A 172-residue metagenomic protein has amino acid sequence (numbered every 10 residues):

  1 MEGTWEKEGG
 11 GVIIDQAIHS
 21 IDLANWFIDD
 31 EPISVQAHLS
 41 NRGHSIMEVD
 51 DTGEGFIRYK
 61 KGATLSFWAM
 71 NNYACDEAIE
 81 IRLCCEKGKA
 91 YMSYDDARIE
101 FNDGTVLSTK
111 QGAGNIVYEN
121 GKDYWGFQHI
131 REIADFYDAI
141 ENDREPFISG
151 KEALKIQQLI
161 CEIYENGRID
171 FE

Functional and structural regions predicted by a protein language model:
M1-I46: Predominantly a Rossmann-like dinucleotide-binding segment in NAD(P)-dependent oxidoreductases
G9-G11, N120-Y124, N142-P146: Active-site rim elements
I18-D22, F127-A134, K151-Q158: A structural signal for well-ordered alpha-helical segments within the folded catalytic domains of diverse enzymes
H19-L23, E31, D51, I79 (+1 more regions): Internal, well-ordered alpha-helical segments in soluble enzyme and binding-protein domains
F27-E31, E86-A90, I163-D170: Phosphate/oxyanion-binding loops and surfaces in catalytic or ligand/nucleic-acid-binding neighborhoods
S45-D50, K60-R131: NAD(P)-dinucleotide binding in Rossmann-like oxidoreductases
G55-I57: Short beta-strand scaffold segments in enzyme catalytic cores
K60, D135-E172: C-terminal helix-rich "cap/oligomerization" subdomain common to oxidoreductases
